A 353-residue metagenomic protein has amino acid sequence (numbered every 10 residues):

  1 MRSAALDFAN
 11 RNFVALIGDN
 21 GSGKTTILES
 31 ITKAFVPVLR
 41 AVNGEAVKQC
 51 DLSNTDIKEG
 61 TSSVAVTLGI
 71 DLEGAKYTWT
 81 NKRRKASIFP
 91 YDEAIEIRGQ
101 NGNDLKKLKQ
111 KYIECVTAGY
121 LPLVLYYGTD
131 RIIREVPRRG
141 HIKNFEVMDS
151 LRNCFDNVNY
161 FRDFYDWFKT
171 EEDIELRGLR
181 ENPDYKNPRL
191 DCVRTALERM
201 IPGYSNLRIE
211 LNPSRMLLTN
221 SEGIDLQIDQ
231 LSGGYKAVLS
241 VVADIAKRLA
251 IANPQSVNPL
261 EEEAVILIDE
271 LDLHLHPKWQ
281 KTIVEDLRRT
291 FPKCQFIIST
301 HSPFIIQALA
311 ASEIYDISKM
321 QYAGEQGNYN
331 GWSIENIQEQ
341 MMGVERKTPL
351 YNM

Functional and structural regions predicted by a protein language model:
M1-E45, R215-K347: Switch/communication elements of ASCE P-loop NTPase nucleotide-binding domains
M1-F161: P-loop NTPase switch/coupling surface
I31, F35, L68, K109-V116 (+4 more regions): Hydrophobic, Leu/Ile/Phe/Ala-enriched alpha-helical segments that form helix-helix packing faces
K58-V66, L211-R215, L309-S312: A short, compositionally biased
G69-D71, R139, R152-E261: Extended helical coiled-coil dimerization/tether regions that scaffold and oligomerize large DNA-maintenance assemblies
N101, L105, Y120, K186-R194 (+1 more regions): A structural signal for well-ordered alpha-helical scaffolds and beta->alpha junctions
V124-G128, N206-E210, L217, I298 (+1 more regions): A structural signal for short, well-ordered beta-strand segments and their strand-loop junctions that often border
T348-M353: Conserved AAA+ ATPase small/helical "lid" subdomain
